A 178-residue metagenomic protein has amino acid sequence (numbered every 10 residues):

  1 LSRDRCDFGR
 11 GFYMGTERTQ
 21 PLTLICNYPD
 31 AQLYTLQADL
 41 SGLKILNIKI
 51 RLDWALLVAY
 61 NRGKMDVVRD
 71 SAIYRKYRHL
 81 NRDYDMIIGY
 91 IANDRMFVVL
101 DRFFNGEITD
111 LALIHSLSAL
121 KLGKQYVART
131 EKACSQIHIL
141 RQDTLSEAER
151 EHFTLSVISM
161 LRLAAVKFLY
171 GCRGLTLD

Functional and structural regions predicted by a protein language model:
R3, D7, T23, N27-Q32 (+1 more regions): Conserved NAD+-utilizing ADP-ribose enzyme module
G9-Y13: A short, exposed loop/beta-hairpin motif centered on an aromatic-Gly-Thr core
